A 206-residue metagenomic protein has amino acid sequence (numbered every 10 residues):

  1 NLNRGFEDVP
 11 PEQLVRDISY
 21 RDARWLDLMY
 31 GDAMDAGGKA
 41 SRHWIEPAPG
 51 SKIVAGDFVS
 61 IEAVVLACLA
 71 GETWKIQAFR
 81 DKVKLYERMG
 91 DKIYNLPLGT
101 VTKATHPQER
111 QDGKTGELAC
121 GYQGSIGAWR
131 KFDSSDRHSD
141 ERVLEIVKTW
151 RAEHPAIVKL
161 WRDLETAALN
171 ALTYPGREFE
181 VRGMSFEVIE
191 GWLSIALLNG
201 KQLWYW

Functional and structural regions predicted by a protein language model:
N1-K103, L160-W206: Acidic, glycine-rich two-metal-ion catalytic cores of nucleic acid-processing enzymes
F58, P107-R110: Catalytic phosphate/metal-binding cores of nucleic-acid and nucleotide-processing enzymes, i.e., regions that mediate
G71-E72, Q111, V143: Generic, low-specificity signal for short hydrophobic/alpha-helical stretches with a mild N-terminal bias, encompassing
Q77-D81, T100-P107, G116-C120, R137-E141: Alpha-helix capping and helix-loop boundary segments enriched in small/acidic/polar residues
M89, I93, Q111-G127: Core structural elements
A119-A171: Extended, well-ordered alpha-helical scaffold/bundle regions in very large, multi-domain proteins
